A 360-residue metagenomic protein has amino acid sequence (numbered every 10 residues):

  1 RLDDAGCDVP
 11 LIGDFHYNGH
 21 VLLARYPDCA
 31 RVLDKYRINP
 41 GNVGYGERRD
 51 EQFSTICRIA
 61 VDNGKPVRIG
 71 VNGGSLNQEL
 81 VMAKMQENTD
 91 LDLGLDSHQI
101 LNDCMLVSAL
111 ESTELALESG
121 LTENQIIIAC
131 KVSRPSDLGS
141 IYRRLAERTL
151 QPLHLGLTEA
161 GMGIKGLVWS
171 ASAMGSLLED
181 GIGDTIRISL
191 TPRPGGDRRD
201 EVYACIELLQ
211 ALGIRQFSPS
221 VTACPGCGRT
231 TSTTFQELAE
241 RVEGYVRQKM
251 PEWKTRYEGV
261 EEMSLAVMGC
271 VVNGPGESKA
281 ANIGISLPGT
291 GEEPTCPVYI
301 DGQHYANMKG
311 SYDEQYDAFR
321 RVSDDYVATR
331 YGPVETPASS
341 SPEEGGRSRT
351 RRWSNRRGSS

Functional and structural regions predicted by a protein language model:
R1-S112, P135: Active-site beta->alpha loop and helix N-cap motifs at the rims of alpha/beta catalytic domains
C7, P27-Y36, V61-G64, A146-P152 (+3 more regions): Glycine-enriched alpha-helix->loop->beta-strand junction motifs that scaffold or abut catalytic
D14, I69, I128, L177 (+4 more regions): Conserved, mostly hydrophobic/aromatic
L22-Y26, C57, Y142, M174 (+2 more regions): Generic hydrophobic/aromatic pocket-lining and core-packing "Φ" positions
V32-E47, L157, D180-R198, L287-P297 (+1 more regions): Glycine-rich phosphate-binding active-site loops on the catalytic face of alpha/beta enzymes
C57, N72-S75, L80-V81, E87-V260 (+1 more regions): Catalytic alpha/beta core domains of metabolic enzymes, predominantly
P192-I214, C296-R320: C-terminal helical cap(s) of enzyme catalytic domains, especially alpha/beta-barrels
W253-S264, M268, I283-T290, Y299-S360: Iron-sulfur (Fe-S) cluster-binding modules
